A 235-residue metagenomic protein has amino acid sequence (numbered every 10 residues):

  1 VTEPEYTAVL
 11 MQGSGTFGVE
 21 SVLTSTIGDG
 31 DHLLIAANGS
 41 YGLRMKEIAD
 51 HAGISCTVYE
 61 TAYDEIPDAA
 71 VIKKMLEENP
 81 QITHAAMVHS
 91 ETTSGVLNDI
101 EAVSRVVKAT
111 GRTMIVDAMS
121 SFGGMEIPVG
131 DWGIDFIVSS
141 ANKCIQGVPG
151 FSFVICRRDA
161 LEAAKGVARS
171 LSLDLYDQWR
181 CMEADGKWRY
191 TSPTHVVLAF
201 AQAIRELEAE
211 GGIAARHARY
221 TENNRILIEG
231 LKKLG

Functional and structural regions predicted by a protein language model:
E5-L34, G42-K46: Conserved beta-loop-alpha segment that forms the PLP phosphate-binding cup at the N-terminus of a helix
V9-Q12, I35, V58-Y59, A86-M87 (+3 more regions): General beta-strand structural signal in soluble alpha/beta enzymes
A36-I54, A62: Substrate-binding/gating loop at the entrance of the active-site cleft, primarily in PLP-dependent aminotransferase-like
P67-G123: Active-site phosphate-binding strand-loop segment of PLP-dependent enzymes
G130-N142: Conserved active-site segment immediately N-terminal to the catalytic lysine that forms the internal aldimine
N142-I228: Active-site C-terminal subdomain of aminotransferase-like
L227-G235: Conserved small-domain helix->loop->beta segment predominantly found in fold-type I
